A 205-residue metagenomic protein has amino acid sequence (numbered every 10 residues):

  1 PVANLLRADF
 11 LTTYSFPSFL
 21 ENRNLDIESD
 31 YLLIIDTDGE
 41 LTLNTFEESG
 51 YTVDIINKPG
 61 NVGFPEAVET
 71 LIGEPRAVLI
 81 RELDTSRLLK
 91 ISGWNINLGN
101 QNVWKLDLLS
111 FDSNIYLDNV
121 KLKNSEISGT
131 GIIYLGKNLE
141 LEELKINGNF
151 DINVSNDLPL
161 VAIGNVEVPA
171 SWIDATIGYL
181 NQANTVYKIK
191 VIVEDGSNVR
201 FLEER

Functional and structural regions predicted by a protein language model:
P1-V2: Hydrophobic membrane-insertion alpha-helices, especially the h-region of bacterial N-terminal signal peptides
L5-G63: Membrane-interface segments at or immediately adjacent to transmembrane helices that form the boundary between
L25-D30, F46-E47, N100-Q101, N138 (+1 more regions): Flexible, charged surface loops at secondary-structure boundaries
Y31, T37, R76, N102-W104 (+2 more regions): Envelope-exposed proteins and targeting segments
L33-I35, L108-L109, G164: Active-site alpha-helical segments that house and flank conserved acidic catalytic motifs for diphosphate chemistry
T45, S86-V103: Extended Gly/Ser/Thr-rich low-complexity repeat segments, especially those forming or decorating extracellular
D54, G63-L79, D84, D118-V120 (+1 more regions): Short, surface-exposed interaction patches in beta-rich subdomains that mediate adhesion/assembly near membranes
